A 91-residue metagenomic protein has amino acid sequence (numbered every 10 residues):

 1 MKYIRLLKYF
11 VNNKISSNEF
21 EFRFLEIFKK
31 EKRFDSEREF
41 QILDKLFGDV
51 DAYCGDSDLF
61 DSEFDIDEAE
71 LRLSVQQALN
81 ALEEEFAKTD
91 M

Functional and structural regions predicted by a protein language model:
M1-M91: Acidic, Ser/Pro/Thr-rich low-complexity regulatory regions and the short amphipathic helical interaction modules they
